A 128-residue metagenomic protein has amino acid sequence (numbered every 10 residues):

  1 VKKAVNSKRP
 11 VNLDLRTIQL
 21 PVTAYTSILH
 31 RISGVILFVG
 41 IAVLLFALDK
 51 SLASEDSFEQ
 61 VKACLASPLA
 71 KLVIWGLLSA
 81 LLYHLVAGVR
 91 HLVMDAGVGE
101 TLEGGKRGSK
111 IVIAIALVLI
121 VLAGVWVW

Functional and structural regions predicted by a protein language model:
V1-W128: Membrane-embedded alpha-helical bundles that constitute the cytochrome b-like, heme-associated redox core of multi-pass
